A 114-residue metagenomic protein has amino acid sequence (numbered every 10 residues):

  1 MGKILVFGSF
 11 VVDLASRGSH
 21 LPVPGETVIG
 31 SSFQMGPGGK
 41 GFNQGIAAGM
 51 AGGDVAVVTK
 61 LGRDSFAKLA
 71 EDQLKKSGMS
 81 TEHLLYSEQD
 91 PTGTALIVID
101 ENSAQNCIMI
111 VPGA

Functional and structural regions predicted by a protein language model:
M1-K60, A67-L69: Glycine-rich phosphate/adenosyl-contacting loop at the front of the ribokinase-like
E26-T27, M35, M50-A114: Conserved N-terminal subdomain of the carbohydrate kinase-like
